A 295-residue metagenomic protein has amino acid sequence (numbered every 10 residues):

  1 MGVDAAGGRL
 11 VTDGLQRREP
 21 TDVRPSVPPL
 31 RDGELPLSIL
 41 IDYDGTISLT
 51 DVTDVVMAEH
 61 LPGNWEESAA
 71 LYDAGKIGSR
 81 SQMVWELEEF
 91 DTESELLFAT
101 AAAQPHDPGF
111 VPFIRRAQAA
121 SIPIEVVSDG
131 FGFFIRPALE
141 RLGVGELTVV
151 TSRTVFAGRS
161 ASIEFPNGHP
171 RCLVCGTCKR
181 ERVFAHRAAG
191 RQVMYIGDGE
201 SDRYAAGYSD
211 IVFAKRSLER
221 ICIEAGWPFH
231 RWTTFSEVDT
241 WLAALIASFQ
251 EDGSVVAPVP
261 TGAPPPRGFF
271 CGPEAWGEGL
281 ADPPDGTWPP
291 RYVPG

Functional and structural regions predicted by a protein language model:
M1-Y43, G63, T92-E95, V255-G295: Non-catalytic pre-domain segments flanking phosphatase-related domains
G2, G109-R115, A119-P123, G130-G295: C-terminal cap/substrate-recognition subdomain and adjoining C-terminal extension of metal-dependent phosphatase-like
D13-R153: Alpha-helical substrate-recognition element adjacent to the catalytic core
